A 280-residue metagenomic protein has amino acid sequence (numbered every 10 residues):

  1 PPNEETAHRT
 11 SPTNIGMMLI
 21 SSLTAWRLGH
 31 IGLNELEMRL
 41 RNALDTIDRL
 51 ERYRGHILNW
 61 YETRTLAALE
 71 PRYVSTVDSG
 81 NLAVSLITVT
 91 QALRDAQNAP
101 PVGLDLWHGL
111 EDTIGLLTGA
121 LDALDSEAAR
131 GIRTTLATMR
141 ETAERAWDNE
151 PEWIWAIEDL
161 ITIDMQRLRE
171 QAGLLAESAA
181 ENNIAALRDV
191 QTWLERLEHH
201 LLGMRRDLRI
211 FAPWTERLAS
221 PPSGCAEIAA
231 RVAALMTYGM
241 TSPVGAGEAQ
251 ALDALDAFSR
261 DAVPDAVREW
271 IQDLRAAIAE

Functional and structural regions predicted by a protein language model:
P1-E280: Acidic, mature catalytic/reactive cores of soluble proteins
